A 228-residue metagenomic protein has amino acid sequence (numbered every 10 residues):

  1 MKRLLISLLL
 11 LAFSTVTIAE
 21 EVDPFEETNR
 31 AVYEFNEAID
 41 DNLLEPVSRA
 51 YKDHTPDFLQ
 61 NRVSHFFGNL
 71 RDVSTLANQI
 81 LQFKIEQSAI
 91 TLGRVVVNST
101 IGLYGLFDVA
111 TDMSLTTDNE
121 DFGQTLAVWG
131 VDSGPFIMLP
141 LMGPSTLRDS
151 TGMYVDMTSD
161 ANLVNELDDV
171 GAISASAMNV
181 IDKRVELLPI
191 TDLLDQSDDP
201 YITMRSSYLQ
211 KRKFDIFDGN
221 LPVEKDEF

Functional and structural regions predicted by a protein language model:
K2-L8: Sec-dependent signal peptide recognition, specifically the positively charged N-region followed immediately by
F13-T17: N-terminal signal peptide c-region/cleavage motif recognized by signal peptidases
E20, G130-F228: A structured, mid-to-C-terminal "fold-capping" secondary-structure block
E21-F35: Short N-terminal segments immediately surrounding and downstream of signal-peptide cleavage
D41-V73: N-terminal, post-signal-peptide region of Sec/Tat-exported proteins
N69, L76-P144: Mid-length scaffold segments of soluble, non-membrane domains
